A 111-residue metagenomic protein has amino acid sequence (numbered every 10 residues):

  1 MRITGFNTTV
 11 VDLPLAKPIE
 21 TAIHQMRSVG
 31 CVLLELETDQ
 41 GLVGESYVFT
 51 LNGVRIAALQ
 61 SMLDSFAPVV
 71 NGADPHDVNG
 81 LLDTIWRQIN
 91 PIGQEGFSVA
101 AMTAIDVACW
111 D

Functional and structural regions predicted by a protein language model:
M1-E45, F49-L51: Structured beta-strand/loop patches that form or line metal/cofactor-binding pockets in enzymes
E37-D111: Metal- or metallocofactor-binding catalytic centers and their adjacent structured scaffolds across diverse enzyme
